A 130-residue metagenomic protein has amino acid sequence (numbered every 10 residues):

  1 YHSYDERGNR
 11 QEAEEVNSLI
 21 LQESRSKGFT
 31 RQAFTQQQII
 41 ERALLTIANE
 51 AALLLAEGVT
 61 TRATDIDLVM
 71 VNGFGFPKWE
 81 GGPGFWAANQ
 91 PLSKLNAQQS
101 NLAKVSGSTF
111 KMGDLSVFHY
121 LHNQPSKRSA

Functional and structural regions predicted by a protein language model:
Y1-A130: N-terminal glycine-rich phosphate-binding loop for ADP-containing cofactors
